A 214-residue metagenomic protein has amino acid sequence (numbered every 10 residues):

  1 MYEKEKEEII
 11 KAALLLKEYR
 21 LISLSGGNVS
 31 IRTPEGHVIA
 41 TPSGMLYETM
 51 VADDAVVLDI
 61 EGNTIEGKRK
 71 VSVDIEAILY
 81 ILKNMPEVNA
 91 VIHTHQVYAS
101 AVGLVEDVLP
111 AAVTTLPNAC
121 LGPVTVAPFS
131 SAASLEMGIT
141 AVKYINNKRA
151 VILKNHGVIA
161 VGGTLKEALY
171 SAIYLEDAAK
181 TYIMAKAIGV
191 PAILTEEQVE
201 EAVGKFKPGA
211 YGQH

Functional and structural regions predicted by a protein language model:
M1-H214: Glycine-rich flexible loops
